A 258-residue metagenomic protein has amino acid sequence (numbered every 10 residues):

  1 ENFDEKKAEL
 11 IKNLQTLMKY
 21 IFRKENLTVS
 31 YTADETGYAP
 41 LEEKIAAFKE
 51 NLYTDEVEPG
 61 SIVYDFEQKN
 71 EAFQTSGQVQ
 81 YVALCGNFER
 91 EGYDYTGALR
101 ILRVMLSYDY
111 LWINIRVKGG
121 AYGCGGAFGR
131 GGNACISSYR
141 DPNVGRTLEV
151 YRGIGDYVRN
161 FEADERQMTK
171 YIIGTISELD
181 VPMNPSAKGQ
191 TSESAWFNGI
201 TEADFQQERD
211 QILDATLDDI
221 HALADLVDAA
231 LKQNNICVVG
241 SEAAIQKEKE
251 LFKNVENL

Functional and structural regions predicted by a protein language model:
E1-D4, K24-A33, Y81-R100, S107-L217 (+1 more regions): M16 family metallopeptidases and their MPP-like homologs
N2-I11, L17: Aromatic-residue-lined binding/catalytic grooves and analogous aromatic/hydrophobic interfacial grooves in multimeric
L10-L14, F22-R23, E250-L258: Charged, long alpha-helical assembly modules
K12-Y20, T28, N70-A72, L111-W112 (+2 more regions): Generic recognition of flexible, low-complexity loop/linker segments
T28-R90, E242-L258: An aromatic/glycine/proline-enriched structural segment found at the starts of mature extracellular/organellar domains
D214-L258: In a subset of proteins, long, contiguous C-terminal domains/tails are tracked
